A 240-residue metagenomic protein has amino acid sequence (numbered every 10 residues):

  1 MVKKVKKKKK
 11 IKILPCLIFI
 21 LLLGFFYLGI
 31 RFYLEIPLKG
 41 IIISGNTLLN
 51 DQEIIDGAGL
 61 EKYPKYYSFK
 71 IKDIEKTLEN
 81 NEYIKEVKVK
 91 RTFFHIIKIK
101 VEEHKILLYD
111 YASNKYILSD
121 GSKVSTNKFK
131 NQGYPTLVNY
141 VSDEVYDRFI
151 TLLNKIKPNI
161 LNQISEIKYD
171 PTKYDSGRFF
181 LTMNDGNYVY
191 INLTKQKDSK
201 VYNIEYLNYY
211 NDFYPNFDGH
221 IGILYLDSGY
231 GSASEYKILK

Functional and structural regions predicted by a protein language model:
V2-I30, I36, Q52, D56-K65 (+3 more regions): Charged, solvent-exposed interaction patches on well-folded alpha/beta domains that mediate macromolecular contacts
I36-T47: Alpha-helical transmembrane signal-anchor/signal-peptide segments
L48, S68-F69: Short alpha-helix boundary/capping motifs
N81: Acidic-histidine catalytic/liganding microenvironments
